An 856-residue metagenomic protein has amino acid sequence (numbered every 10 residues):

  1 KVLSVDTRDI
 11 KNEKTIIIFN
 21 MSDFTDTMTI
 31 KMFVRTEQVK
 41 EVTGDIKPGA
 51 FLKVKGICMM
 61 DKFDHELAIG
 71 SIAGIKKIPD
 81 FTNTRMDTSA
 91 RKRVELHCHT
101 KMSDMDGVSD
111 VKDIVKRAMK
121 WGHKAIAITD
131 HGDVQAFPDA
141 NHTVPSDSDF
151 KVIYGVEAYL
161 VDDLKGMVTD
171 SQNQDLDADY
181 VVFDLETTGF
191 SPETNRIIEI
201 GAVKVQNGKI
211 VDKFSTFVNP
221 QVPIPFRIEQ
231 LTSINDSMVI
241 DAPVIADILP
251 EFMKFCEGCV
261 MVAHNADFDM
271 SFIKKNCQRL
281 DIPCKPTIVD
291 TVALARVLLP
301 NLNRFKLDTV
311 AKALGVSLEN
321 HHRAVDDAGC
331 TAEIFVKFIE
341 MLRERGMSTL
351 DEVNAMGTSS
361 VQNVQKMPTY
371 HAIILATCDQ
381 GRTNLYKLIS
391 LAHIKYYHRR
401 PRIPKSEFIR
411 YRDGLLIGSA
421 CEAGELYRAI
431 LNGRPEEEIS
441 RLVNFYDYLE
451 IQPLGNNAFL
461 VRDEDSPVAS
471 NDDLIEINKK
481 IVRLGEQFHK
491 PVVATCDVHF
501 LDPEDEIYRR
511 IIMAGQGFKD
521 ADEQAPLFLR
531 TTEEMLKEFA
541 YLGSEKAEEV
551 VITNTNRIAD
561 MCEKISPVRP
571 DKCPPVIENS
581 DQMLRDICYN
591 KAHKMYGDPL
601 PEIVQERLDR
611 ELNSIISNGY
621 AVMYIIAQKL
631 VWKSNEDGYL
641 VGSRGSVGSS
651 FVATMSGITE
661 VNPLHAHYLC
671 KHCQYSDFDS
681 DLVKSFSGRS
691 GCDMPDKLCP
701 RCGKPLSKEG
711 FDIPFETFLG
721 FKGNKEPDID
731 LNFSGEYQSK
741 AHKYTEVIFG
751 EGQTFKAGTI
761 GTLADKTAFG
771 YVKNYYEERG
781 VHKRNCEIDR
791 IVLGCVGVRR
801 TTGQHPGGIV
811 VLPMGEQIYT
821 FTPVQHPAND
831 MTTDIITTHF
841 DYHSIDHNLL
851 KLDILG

Functional and structural regions predicted by a protein language model:
K1-T88, F190-S191: Single-stranded nucleic-acid-binding OB-fold domains
R85-L96, T100-V156, L160-V161, G357-G856: Alpha-helical scaffold/interaction cores of sigma-54-like transcription cofactors and many family A DNA polymerases
L96, T129, F183, A263-H264 (+4 more regions): Active-site flanking residues adjacent to catalytic metal/cofactor-binding acidic residues
K151-V161, P283-R296, E352, I417: Conserved beta-strand -> loop -> alpha-helix junction used to position metal-binding or nucleic-acid-contacting
K165-L176, K395-R400: His/Asp/Glu-rich metal-coordinating catalytic cores of metallo-dependent phosphodiesterases/hydrolases acting on
L176-P286, P300-H322: Conserved non-catalytic scaffold segment of RNase H-like nuclease domains
D326-V336: Acidic, divalent-metal-coordinating active-site segment for phosphoryl/phosphodiester hydrolysis, typified by short
V336-K366: Acidic two-metal-ion nuclease catalytic site recognized across multiple nuclease folds, prominently DnaQ/RNase D-T
